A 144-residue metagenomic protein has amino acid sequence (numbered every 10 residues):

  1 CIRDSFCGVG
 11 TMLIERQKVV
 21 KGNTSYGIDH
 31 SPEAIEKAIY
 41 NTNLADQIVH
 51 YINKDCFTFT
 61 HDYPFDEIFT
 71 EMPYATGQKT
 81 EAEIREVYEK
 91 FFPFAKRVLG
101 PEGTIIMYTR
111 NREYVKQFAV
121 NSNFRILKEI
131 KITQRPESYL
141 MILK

Functional and structural regions predicted by a protein language model:
R3-K144: Class I S-adenosyl-L-methionine-dependent methyltransferase catalytic core
